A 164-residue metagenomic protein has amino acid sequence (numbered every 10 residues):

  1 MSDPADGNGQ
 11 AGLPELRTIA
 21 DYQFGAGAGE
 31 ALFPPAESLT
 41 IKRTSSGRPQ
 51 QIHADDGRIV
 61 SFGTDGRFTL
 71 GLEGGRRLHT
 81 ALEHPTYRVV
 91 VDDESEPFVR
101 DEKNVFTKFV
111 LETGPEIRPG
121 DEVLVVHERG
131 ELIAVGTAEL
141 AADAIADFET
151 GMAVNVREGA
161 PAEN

Functional and structural regions predicted by a protein language model:
M1-T64: N-terminal intrinsically disordered, low-complexity, charge/repeat-rich segments that act as generic
Q50, V123-L124: Generic short beta-strand
G66-L111, E116-P119, V125-N164: Beta-strand/loop-dominated core regions that host nucleotide or nucleotide-derived cofactor-binding catalytic loops
